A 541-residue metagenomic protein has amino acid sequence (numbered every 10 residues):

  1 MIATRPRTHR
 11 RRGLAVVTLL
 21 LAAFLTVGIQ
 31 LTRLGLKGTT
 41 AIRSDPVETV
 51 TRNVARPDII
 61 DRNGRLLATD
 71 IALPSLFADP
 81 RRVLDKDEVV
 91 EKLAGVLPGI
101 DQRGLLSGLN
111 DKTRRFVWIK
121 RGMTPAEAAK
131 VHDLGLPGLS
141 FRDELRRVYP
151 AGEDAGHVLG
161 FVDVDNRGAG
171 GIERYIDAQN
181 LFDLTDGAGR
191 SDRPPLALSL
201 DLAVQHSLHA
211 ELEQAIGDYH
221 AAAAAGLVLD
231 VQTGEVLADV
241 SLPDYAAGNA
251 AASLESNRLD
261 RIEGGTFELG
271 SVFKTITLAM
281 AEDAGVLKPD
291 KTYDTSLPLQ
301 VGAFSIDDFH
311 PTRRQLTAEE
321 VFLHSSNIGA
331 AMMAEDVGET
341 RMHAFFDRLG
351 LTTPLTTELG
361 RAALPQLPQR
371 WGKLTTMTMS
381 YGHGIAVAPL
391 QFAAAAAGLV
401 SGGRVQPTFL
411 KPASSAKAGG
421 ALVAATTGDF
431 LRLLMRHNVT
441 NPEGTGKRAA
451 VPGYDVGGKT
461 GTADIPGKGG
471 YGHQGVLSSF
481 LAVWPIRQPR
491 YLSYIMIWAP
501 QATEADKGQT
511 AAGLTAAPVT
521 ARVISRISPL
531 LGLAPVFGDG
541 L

Functional and structural regions predicted by a protein language model:
M1-A250, T340-G350, K468-Y471, E504-L541: Periplasmic/cell-envelope proteins involved in peptidoglycan metabolism and beta-lactam response
G226, D230-S271, I276-E504, A512 (+3 more regions): Beta-lactam-recognizing serine transpeptidase/beta-lactamase-like catalytic domain environment
